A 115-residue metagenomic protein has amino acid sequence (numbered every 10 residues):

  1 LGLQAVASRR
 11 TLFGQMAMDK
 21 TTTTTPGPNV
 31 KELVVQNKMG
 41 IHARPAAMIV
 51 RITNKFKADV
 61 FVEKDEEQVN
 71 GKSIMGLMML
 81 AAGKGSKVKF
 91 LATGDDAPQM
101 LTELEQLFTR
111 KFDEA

Functional and structural regions predicted by a protein language model:
L1-A17: Short, Lys/Arg-enriched N-terminal segments with co-localized hydrophobic residues within the first ~10-30 amino acids
Q15-A17, L77-M78, Q99: Residue-level detector of intrinsically disordered terminal segments
A17-T23, T102-E103: Long, contiguous binding/interaction regions
K20-T21, V30, Q36-M39: Positively charged, low-complexity intrinsically disordered leader regions
T25-E32, K87-K89: Intrinsic-disorder/low-complexity, polar/charged segments enriched in Ser/Thr/Lys/Arg/Asp/Glu/Gln
V30-V34, F61, L101, E105: A general secondary-structure boundary signal
V34-K84, L91-A92: Compact, glycine-rich, soluble single-domain proteins
G83-A115: C-terminal structural segments of small proteins and small subunits
